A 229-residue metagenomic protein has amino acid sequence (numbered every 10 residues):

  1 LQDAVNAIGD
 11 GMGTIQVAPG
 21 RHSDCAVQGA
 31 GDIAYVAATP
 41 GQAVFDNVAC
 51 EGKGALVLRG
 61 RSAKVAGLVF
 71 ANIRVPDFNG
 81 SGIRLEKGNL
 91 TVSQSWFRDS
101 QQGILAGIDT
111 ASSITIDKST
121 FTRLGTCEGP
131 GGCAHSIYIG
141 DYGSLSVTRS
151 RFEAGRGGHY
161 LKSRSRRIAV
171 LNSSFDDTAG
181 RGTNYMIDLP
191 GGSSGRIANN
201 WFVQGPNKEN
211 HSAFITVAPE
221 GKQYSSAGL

Functional and structural regions predicted by a protein language model:
L1-A7, P19-R21, A38: Right-handed parallel beta-helix/beta-solenoid
Q2, N47-V57, P76-R84, D99-I108 (+4 more regions): Extracellular beta-strand/beta-solenoid scaffold signature
N6-G11, Q28-G29, L58-R59, L85-E86 (+2 more regions): Flexible, charged surface loops at secondary-structure boundaries
M12-T14, P19, D32, Q42 (+11 more regions): Detector for repetitive beta-architecture
T14-P19, A26, A30-F78, G125: Right-handed parallel beta-helix/beta-spiral solenoid domain characteristic of secreted/periplasmic
A18, V36-A38, D46, R59 (+18 more regions): Feature marks extracellular polysaccharide-active and adherence modules
L105, S113-I114, C127-E128, L145 (+2 more regions): Extended, compositionally simple hydrophobic/Ser/Thr-rich segments that build repetitive fibrous architectures
R196, F202-N210, S225-L229: Glycoside hydrolase catalytic-domain groove-lining segments
